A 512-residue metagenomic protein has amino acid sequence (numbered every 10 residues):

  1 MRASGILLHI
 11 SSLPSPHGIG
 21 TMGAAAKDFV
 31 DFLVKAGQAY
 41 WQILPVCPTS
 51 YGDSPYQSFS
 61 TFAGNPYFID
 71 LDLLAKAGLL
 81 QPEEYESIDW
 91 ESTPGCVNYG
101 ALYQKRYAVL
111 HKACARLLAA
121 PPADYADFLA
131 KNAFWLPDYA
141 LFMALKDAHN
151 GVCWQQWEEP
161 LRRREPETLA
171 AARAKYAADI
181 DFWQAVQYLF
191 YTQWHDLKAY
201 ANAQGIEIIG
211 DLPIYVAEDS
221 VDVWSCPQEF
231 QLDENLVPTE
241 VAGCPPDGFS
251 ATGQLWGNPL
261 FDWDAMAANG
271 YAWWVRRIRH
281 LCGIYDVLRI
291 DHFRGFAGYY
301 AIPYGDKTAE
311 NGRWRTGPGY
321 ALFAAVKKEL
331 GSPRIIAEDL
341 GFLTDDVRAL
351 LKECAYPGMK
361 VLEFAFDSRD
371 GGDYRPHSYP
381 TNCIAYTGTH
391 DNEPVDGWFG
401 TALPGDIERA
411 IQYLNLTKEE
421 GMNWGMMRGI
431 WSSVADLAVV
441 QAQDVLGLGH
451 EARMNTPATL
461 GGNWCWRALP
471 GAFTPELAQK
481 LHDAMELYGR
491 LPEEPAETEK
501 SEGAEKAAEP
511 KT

Functional and structural regions predicted by a protein language model:
M1-L13: An acidic-aromatic substrate-binding cleft motif
H9, S15, D53-Y191, V216-V439 (+2 more regions): Alpha-amylase-like alpha-glycosidases and glucanotransferases acting on alpha-linked glucans and related
A24-T49, I284-Y285: Catalytic domains of carbohydrate-active enzymes, especially glycoside hydrolases
V34, W194-N202, K327, L351-K352: Surface-exposed amphipathic alpha-helices with a cationic face
L44, E207-I209, P213, V287 (+1 more regions): Outer-envelope exported proteins of Gram-negative bacteria
W183-V216: Conserved, well-ordered alpha-helix/loop/beta-strand core segments that scaffold catalytic motifs
G447-A496, E502: Structured C-terminal cap/extension of enzyme domains
K500-T512: Long, low-complexity, intrinsically disordered segments
